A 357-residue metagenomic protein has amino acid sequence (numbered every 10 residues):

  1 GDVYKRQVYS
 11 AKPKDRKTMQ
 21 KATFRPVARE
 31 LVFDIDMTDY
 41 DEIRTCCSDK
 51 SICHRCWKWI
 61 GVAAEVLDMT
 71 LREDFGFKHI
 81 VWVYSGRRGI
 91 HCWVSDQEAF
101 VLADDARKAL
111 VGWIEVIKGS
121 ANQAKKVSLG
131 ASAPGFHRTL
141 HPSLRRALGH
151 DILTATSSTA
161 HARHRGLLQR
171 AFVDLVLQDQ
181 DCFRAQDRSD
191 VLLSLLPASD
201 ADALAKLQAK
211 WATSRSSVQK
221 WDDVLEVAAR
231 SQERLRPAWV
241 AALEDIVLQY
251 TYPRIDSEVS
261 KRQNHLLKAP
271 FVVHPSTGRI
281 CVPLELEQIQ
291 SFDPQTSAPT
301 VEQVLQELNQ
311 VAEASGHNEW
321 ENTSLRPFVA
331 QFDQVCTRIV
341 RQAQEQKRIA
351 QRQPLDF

Functional and structural regions predicted by a protein language model:
V3-Y4: Short, small-residue-biased leader/transition segments that mark boundaries at the very start of proteins
D15-R29, V83-Y84, V259: Short glycine/proline-enriched loop/turn "hinge" motifs that connect secondary-structure elements and lie
E30-F33, R72, H79-D105, K268-P270: Histidine-centered divalent-metal-coordination microenvironment in nucleic-acid enzymes
S51-F77, I246: Long, well-ordered alpha-helical scaffolding segments within enzyme catalytic domains, especially pronounced
F100-Q123: Acidic, His- and aromatic-enriched active-site or binding-groove loops in soluble protein domains that engage sugars
I117-I246: Long, charge-rich alpha-helical interaction segments
Q263-L266, P270, H274-D293: Amphipathic alpha-helical/coiled-coil segments positioned at domain termini
V272, L286-F357: Extended, amphipathic alpha-helical scaffolds
